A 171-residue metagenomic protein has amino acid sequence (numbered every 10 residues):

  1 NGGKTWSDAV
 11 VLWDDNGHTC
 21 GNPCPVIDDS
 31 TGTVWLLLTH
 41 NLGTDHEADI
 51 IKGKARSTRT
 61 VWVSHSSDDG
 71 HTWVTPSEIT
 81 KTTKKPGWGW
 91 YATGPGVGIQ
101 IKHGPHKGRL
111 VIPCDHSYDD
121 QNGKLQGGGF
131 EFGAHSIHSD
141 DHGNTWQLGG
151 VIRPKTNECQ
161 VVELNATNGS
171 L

Functional and structural regions predicted by a protein language model:
N1-L171: Asp-box/BNR beta-propeller blade signature and adjacent active/binding-site loops in extracellular glycan-interacting
